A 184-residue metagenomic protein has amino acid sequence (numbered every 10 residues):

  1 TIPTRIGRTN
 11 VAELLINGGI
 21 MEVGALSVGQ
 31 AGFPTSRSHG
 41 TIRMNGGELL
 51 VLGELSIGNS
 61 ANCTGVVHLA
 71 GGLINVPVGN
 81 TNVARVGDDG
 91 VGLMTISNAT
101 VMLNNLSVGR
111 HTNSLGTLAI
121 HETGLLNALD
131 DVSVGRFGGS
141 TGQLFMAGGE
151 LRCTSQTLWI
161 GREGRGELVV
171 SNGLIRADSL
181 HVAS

Functional and structural regions predicted by a protein language model:
T1-S184: Extracellular beta-strand-rich, repetitive "passenger/adhesive" scaffolds that bind or process carbohydrates
